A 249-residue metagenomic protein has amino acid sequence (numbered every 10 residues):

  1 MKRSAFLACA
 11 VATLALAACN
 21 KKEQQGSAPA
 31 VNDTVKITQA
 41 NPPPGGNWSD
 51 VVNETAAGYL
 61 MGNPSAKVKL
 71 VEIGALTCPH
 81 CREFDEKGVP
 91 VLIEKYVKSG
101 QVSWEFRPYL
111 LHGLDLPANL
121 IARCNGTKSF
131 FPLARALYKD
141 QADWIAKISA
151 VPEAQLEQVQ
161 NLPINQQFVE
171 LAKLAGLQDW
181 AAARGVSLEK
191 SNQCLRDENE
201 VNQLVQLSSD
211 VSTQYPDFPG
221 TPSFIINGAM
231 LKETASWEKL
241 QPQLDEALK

Functional and structural regions predicted by a protein language model:
K2-C9, L14-L116, V205-S208, S212-T213: Extracytoplasmic thiol/disulfide redox context detector
L110-G220, I225-A229, E233-E238, P242-K249: Cysteine-centric redox/oxidoreductase cores and disulfide-bonded domains
